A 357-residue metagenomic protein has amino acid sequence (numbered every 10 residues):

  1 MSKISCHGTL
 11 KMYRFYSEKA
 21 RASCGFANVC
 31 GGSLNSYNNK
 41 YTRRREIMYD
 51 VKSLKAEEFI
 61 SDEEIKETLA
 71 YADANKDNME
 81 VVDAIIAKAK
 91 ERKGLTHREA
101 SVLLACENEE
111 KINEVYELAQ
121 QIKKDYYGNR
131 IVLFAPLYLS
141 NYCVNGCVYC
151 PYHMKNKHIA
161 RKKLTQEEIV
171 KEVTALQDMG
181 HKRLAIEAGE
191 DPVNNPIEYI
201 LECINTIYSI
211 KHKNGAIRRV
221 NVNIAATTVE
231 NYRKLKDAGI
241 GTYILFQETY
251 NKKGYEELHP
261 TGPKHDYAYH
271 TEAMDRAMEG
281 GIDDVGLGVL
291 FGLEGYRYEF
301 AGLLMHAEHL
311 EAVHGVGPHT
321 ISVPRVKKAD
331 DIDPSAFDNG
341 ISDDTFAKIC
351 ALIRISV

Functional and structural regions predicted by a protein language model:
S2-C6: Extreme N-terminal basic, low-complexity initiation segments that serve as generic localization/processing leaders
T9, S23-S33, Y37, T42-L137: Flexible, acidic/Gly-rich N-terminal and inter-domain linker regions that tether and position cofactor-handling modules
D77, M154-H309: Conserved Radical SAM active-site core
A105-E114, Q120, Y298-T320: Zinc-dependent deaminase catalytic domain
G128, V132-E168: Canonical Radical SAM [4Fe-4S] cluster-binding loop centered on the CxxxCxxC motif and its immediate flanking residues
K253-H259, L290-Y298, H314-I341: Flexible glycine/acidic-rich beta-alpha junction loops that bind and position SAM and/or redox cofactors in anaerobic
S322, D343-V357: C-terminal accessory region of radical SAM enzymes
